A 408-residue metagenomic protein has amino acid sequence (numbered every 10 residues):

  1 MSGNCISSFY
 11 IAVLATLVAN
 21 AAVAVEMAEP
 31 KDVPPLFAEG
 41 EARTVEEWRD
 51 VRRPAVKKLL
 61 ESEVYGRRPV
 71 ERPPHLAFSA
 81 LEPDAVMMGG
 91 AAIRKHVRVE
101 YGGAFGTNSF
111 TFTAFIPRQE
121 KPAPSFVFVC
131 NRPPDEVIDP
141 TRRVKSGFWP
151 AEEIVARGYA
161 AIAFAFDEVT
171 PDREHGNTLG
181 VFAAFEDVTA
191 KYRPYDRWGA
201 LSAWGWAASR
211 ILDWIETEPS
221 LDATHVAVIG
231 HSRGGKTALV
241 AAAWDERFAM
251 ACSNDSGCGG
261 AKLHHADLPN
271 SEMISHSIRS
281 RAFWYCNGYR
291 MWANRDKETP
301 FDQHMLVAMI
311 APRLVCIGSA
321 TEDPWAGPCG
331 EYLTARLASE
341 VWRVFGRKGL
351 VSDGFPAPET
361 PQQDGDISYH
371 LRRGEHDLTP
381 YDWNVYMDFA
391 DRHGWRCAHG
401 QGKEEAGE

Functional and structural regions predicted by a protein language model:
V23-R68, H399-G402, E408: N-terminal pre-domain segments of enzymes
R67-A123: N-terminal cap/lid segment of alpha/beta-hydrolase-fold proteins
K121, F126-T217, G260, H264-H265: Cap/lid segment of the alpha/beta-hydrolase catalytic domain
P133, V137-D139, R210-N270, R295-D296: Primarily recognizes the serine-hydrolase "nucleophile elbow" in alpha/beta-hydrolase and SGNH/GDSL folds
M250-L306, E331-S352: Mobile cap/lid helix-loop segments that gate and shape the active-site cleft of serine hydrolases
A311-A326, R373: Conserved strand-to-loop "acid loop" that flanks and positions the catalytic carboxylate
W325-T334, T379: Conserved alpha/beta-hydrolase "acid-adjacent" motif
R336-E405: C-terminal catalytic histidine-bearing segment of alpha/beta-hydrolase fold enzymes
